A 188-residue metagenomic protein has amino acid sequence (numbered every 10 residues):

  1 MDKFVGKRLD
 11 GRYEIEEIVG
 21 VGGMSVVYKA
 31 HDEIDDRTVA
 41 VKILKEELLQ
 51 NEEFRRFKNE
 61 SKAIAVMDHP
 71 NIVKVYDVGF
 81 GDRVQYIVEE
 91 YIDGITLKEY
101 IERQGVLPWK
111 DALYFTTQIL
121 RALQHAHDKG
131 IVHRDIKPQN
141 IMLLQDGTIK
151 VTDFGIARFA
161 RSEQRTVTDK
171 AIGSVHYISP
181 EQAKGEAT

Functional and structural regions predicted by a protein language model:
E16-G22, V27: Protein kinase glycine-rich loop
H31-T38: Conserved N-lobe loop of protein kinases adjacent to the ATP-binding glycine-rich P-loop
K45-V66: AlphaC helix of the eukaryotic protein kinase fold
V78: Activation-segment/catalytic-loop signature of the eukaryotic protein kinase fold
D82-T96, Y100: Conserved short submotifs of the Hanks-type protein kinase catalytic core that shape the nucleotide-binding pocket
F115-T116: Activation segment signature within eukaryotic-like protein kinase domains
L120-I131: Protein kinase catalytic-loop region centered on the HRD/HxD motif
